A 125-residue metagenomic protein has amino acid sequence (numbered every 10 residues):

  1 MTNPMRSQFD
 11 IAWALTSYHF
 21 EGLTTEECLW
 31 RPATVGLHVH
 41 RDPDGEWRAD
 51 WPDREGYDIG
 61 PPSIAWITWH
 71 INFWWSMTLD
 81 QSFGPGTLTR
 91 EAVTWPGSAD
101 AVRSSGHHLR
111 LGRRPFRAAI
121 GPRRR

Functional and structural regions predicted by a protein language model:
M1-M5, T34-D58, P62, T68-R125: Short, helix-capping/interhelical loops that line the mouth of catalytic, cofactor-, or ligand-binding pockets
A14-W47: Low-complexity, Ser/Thr/Pro/Gly-enriched N-terminal "stalk/linker" regions
